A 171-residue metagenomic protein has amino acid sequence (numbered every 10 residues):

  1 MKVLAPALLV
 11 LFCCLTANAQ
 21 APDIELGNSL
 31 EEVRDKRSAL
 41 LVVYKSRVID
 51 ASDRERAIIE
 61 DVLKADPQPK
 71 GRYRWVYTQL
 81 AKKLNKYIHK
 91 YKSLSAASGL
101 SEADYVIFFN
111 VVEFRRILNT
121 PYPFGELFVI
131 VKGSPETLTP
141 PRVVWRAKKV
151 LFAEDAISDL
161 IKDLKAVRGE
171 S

Functional and structural regions predicted by a protein language model:
M1-A5, Q20: Positively charged n-region of N-terminal signal peptides that target proteins for export
V3, S46, V112: Histidine- and/or cysteine-centered catalytic micro-motif in compact active-site loops
A5, N28-R37, G99-E102, L118: Short, surface-exposed loop and linker segments with low hydrophobicity and enrichment for Pro/Ser/Thr
P6-C14: Bacterial N-terminal signal peptides
A19-K86, R168-S171: A structural "domain/chain start" motif
T78, K82, K86-A96, L100-D155: Surface-exposed short loop/turn segments
A153-K165: Short, amphipathic alpha-helical "lid/cap" segments that border enzyme active or binding sites
